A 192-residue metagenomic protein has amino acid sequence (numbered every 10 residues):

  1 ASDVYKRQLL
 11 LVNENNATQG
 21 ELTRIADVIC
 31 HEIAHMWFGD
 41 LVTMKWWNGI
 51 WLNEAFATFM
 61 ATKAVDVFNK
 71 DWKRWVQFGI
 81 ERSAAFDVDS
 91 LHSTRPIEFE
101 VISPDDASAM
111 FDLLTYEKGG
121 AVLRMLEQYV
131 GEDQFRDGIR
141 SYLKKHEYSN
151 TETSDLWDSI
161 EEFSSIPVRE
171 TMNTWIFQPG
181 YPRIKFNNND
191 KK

Functional and structural regions predicted by a protein language model:
S2-K192: Hydrophobic alpha-helical and helix-loop surface patches within well-folded domains that function as non-catalytic
